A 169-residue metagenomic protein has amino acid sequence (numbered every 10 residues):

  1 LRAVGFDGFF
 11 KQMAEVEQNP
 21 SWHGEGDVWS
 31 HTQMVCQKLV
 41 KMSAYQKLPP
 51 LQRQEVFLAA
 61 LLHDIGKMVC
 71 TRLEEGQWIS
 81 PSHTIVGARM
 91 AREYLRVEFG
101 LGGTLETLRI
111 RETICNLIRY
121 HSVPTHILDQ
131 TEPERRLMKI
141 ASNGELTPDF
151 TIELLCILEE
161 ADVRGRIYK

Functional and structural regions predicted by a protein language model:
L1-G5: Non-catalytic interface/linker regions that flank or bridge core catalytic/transmembrane domains
F6, N19-P20, P49, S142: Generic preference for well-ordered secondary structure
D7-C36, M68-Q77: Active-site flanking loop/helix segments enriched in acidic
V40-Y168: Divalent metal-dependent catalytic cores for phosphoryl transfer on phosphate-bearing substrates
